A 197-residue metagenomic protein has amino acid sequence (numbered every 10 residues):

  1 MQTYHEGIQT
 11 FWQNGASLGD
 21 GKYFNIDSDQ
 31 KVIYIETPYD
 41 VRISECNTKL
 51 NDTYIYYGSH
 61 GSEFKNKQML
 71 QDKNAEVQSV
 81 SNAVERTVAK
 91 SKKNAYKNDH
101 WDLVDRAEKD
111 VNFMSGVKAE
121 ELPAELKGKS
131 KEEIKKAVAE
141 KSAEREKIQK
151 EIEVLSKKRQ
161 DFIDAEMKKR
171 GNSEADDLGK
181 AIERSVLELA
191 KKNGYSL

Functional and structural regions predicted by a protein language model:
M1-L18: VWA/integrin I-like adhesion module and closely mimicked acidic/polar interface patches used
Q2, F24-D27, A137-V138: Surface-exposed patches in mature extracellular/periplasmic domains of secreted proteins
S17, K22-F24, S130: Short, solvent-exposed linear motifs at loop/edge-of-secondary-structure regions
Y23-F113, E144-L178: C-terminal "exit" segments of structured domains
E121-E140, E146-K147, E151-S196: Extended non-globular C-terminal regions
